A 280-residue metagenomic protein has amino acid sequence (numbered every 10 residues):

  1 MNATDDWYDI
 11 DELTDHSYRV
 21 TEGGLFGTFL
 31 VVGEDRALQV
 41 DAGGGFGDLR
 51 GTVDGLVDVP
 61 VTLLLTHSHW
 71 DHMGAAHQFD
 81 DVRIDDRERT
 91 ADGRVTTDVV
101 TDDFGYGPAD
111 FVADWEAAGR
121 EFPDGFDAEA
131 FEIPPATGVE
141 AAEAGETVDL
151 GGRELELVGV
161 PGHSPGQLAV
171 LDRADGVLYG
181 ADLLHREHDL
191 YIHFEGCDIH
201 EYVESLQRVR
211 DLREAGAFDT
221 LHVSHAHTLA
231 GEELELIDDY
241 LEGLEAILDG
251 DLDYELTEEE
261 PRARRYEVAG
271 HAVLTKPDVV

Functional and structural regions predicted by a protein language model:
N2, E204-V280: Accessory terminal helices/loops
T4-G55, V170-H185: Conserved beta-strand hairpin/beta-sheet module of binuclear metal-dependent hydrolase folds, prominently
H16, V31, D41, V53 (+8 more regions): Divalent metal-coordination and catalytic microenvironments
L25, G45-D48, S68-G74, S164-Q167 (+3 more regions): Active-site environment of divalent metal-dependent phosphoester hydrolases
Q39-A42, V61-D71, R83-R87, G159-G162 (+2 more regions): Active-site neighborhood of phospho(di)ester-bond hydrolases with catalytic His/Asp-centered motifs
F46-T147, R186, E235-D253: Active-site HxH/HxHxD metal-binding segment of metal-dependent hydrolases
A144-D172: Core dinuclear metal-dependent hydrolase active-site scaffold
P161-R186, F194, I199, Q207: Active-site-proximal loop/helix segments of hydrolase catalytic cores
